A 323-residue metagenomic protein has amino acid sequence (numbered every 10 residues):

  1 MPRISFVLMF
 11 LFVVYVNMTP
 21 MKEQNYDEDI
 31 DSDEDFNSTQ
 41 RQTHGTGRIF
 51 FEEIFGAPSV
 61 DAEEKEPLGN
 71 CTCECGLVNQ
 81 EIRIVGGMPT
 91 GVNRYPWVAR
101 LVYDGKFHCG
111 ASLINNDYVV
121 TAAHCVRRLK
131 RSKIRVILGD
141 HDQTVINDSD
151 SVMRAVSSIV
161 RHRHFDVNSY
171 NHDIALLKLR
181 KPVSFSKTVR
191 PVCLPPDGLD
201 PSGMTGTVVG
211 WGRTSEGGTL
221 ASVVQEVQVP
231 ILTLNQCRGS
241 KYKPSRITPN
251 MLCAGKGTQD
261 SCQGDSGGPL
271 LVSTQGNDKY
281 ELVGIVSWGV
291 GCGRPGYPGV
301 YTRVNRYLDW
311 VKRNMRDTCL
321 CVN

Functional and structural regions predicted by a protein language model:
P2-N115, V119-V120, R135, G139-D140 (+1 more regions): Protease-domain processing segments flanking chymotrypsin-fold serine proteases, especially trypsin-like
P2-Q24, I114-V119, A123, E226-L232 (+1 more regions): C-terminal subregion of chymotrypsin/trypsin-like serine protease catalytic domains
E64-T72, L77-N79, T144-I146, V152-R154 (+5 more regions): Chymotrypsin/trypsin-fold serine protease catalytic domain
N70-G76, G110, H124-V126, Q236-R238 (+4 more regions): Sequence contexts marking disulfide-bonded cysteines in secreted/extracellular proteins
L77-E81, L101-V102, V119-A122, R127-H164 (+1 more regions): Conserved H-D interstitial segment of serine endopeptidase catalytic domains
G86-V92, H164-S169, G217-L220, P295-P298: Conserved, non-catalytic sequence blocks in retroelement Pol enzymes and Pol-derived host proteins
R94-V98, H108-V120, S132, V152-S158 (+7 more regions): Extracellular regions of mammalian proteins, primarily the fibronectin type-III
H124-R127, D140-T144, R180-F185, G212-S215 (+5 more regions): Acidic glycine-/aspartate-rich tracts in secreted/extracellular proteins
